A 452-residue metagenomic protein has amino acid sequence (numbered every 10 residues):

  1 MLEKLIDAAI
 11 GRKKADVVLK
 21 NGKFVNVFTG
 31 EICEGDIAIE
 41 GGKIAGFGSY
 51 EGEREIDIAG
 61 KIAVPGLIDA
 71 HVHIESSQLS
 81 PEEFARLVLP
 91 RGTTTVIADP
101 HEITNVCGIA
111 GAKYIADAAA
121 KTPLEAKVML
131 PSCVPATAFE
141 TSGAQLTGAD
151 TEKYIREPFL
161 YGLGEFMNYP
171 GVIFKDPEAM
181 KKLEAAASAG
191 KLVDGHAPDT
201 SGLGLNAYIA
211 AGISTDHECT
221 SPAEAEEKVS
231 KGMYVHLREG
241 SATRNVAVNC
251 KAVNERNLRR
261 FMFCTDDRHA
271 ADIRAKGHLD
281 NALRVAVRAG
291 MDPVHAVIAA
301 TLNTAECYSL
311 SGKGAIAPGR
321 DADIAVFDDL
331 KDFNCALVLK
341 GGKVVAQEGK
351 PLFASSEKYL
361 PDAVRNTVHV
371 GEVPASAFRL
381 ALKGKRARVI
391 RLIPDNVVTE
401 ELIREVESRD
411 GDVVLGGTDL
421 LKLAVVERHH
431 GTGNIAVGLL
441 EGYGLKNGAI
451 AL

Functional and structural regions predicted by a protein language model:
M1-E40, A45-G48, L89-R91, R274-G290 (+1 more regions): Active-site microenvironment of metallo-dependent hydrolases
L5-A9, E82-L192, R256: Divalent-metal coordination cores built from histidine and acidic residues
K13-N21, G48-A98: Replace "His-x-His-based motif
D16-V18, D36, R54, T94-V96 (+10 more regions): Structural motif
G22, G42, G60, H71 (+8 more regions): Divalent metal-coordination and catalytic microenvironments
K61-H71, S132-P135, T200-L203: N-terminal small/glycine-rich loop or linker at the start of catalytic domains across soluble metabolic enzymes
V64-A70, A98-H101, M129, G164 (+3 more regions): Active-site neighborhood of phospho(di)ester-bond hydrolases with catalytic His/Asp-centered motifs
Q145-E165, G171-L237, T243-C264, R274-H295 (+2 more regions): Histidine/acidic residue-rich metal-binding segments in metalloenzymes
